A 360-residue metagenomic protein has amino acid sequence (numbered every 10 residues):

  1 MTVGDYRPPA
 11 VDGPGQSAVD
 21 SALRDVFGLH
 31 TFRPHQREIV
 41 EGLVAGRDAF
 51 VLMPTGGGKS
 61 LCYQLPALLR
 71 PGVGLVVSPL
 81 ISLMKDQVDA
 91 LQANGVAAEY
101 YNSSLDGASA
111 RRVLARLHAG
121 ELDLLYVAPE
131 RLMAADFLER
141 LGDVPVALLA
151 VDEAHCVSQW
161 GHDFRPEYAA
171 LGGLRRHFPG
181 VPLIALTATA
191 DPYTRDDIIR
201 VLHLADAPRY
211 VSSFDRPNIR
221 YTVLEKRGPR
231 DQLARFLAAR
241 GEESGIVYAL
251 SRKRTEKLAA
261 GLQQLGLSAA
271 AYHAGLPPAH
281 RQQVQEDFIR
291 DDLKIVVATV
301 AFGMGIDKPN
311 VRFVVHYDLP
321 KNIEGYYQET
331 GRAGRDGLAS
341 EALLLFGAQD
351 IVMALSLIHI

Functional and structural regions predicted by a protein language model:
T2-Y6: Interdomain "pre-motor" coupling segment immediately N-terminal to P-loop NTPase/helicase cores
G13, S17, S21, V26 (+4 more regions): Helicase motor core with emphasis on the C-terminal RecA-like subdomain
L29-L43: N-terminal pre-P-loop "Q-motif" helix
Q36, H359-I360: Adenylate-forming
R70-G74, L204-A205: Post-Walker A helix-loop "phosphate-sensing" segment adjacent to the P-loop in P-loop NTPases
S82: Conserved Rossmann-like nucleotide-cofactor binding loop
